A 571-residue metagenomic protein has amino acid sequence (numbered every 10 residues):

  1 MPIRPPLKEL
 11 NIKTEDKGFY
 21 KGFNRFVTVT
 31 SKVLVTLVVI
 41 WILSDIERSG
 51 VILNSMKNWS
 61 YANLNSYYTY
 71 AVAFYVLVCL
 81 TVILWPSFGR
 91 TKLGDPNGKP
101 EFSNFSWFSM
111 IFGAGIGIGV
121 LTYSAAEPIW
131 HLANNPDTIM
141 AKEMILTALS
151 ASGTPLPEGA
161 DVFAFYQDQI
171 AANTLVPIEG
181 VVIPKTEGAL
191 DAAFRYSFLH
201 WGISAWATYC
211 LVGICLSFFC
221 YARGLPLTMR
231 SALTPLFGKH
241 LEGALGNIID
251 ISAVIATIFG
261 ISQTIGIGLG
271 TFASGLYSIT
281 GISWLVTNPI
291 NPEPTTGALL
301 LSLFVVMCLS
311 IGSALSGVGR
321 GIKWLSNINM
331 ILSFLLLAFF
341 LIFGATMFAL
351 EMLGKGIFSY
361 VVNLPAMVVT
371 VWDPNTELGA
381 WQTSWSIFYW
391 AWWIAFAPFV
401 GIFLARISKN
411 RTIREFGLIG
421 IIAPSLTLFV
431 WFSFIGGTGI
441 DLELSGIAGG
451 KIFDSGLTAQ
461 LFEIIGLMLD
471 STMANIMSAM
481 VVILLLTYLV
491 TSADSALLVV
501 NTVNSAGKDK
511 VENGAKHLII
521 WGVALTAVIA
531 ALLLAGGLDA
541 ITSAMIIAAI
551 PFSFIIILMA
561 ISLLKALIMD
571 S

Functional and structural regions predicted by a protein language model:
M1-F23, L84-L93, S152, N410 (+5 more regions): Terminal cytosolic tails of multi-pass membrane transporters, especially the segment immediately following the final
P2-N173, L315, A338, A549 (+2 more regions): N-terminal alpha-helical transmembrane segments of multi-pass membrane transport and channel/translocase proteins
E15-Y20, D45-Y61, V82-K99, A193-H200 (+6 more regions): Membrane-water interface regions at transmembrane-helix termini and the short interhelical loops of multi-pass membrane
F19-L43, V76-V78, I116-V120, A151-G159 (+10 more regions): Helix-loop-helix module between adjacent transmembrane segments
Y20-T30, G89-S109, M347, E351 (+4 more regions): C-terminal membrane-solvent junction of multi-pass transporters and transport-like membrane proteins
L34, Y67-L84, S333-G344, T427-G437 (+3 more regions): Hydrophobic alpha-helical segments of multi-pass membrane transport proteins
V51, S55-W59, L132, K142-W201 (+3 more regions): Interfacial loop/helix-cap signal at membrane boundaries in integral membrane proteins
I248-R411, L418-I419, A423-M480, L532: Membrane-embedded translocation segments of transport machinery
